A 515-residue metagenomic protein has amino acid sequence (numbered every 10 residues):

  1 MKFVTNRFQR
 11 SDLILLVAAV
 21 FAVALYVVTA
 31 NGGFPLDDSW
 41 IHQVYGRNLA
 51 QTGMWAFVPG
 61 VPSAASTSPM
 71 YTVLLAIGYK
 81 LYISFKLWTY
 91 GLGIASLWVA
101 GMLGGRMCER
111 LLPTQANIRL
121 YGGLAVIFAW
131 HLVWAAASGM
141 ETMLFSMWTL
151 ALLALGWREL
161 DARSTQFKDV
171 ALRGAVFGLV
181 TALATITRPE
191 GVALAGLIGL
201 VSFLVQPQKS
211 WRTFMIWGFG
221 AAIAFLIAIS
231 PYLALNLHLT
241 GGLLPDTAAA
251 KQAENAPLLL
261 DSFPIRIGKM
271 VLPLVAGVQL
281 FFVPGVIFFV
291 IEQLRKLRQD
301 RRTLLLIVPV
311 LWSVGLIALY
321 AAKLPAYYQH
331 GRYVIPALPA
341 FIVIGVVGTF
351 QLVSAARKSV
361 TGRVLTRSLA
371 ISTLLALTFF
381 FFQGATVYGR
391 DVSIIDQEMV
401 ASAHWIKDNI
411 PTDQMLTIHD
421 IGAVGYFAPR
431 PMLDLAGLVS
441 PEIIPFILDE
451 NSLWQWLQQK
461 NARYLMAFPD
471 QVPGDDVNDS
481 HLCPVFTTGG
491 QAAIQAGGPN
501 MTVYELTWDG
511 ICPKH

Functional and structural regions predicted by a protein language model:
K2, G101-G105, G199-F203, L272-V310 (+2 more regions): Hydrophobic, aromatic-rich transmembrane alpha-helices and their immediate juxtamembrane boundary segments
D12-A19, A116-L124, V170-V176, A222-L226 (+4 more regions): Signature aromatic-anchored transmembrane alpha helix within multi-pass, membrane-resident enzymes that catalyze glycan
D12-L15, W88, L92, G101-W130 (+3 more regions): Transmembrane-helix signature of polytopic, membrane-embedded enzymes that assemble or transfer cell-envelope glycans
A24, G122-F128, D169-R188, A195-L200 (+2 more regions): Membrane-interface alpha helices of multi-pass inner-membrane proteins
V44, Q51-T67, G218, L233 (+4 more regions): Membrane-lumen/periplasm interface segments of multi-pass, membrane-embedded glycan/lipid transferases
S66-T67, Y71, L75-Y79, I83 (+6 more regions): Transmembrane alpha-helices of multi-pass, membrane-embedded glycan-processing enzymes that use lipid-linked
L103-R106, L144-S164, R173-T181, G196-G199 (+2 more regions): Specific aromatic-rich, kink-prone transmembrane helix
T187-P189, A193-G196, L280, P284 (+2 more regions): Hydrophobic/aromatic-rich transmembrane helices and adjacent perimembrane loops
